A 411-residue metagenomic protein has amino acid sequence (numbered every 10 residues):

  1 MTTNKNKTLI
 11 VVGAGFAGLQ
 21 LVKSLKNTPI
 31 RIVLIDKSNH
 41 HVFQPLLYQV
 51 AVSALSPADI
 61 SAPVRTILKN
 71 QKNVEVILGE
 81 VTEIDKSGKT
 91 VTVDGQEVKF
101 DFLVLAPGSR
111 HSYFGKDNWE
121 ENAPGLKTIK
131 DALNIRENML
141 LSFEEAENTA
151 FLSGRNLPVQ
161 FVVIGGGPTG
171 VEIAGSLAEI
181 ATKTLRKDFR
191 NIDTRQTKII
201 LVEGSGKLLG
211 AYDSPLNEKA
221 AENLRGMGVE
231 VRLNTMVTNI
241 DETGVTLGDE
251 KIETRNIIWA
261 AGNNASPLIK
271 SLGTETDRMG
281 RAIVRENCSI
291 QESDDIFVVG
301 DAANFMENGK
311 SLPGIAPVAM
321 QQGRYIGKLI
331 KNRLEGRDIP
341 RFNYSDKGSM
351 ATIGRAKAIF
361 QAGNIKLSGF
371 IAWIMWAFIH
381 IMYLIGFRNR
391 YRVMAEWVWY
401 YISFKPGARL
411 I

Functional and structural regions predicted by a protein language model:
M1-K7, V74-V162, L247, I258: FAD-binding core/adjacent interface of flavoenzyme oxidoreductases
T2-I77, P168-A211, I258: Beta1-alpha1 glycine-rich phosphate/pyrophosphate-binding loop at the start of Rossmann-like nucleotide-binding domains
N6, G327-I411: C-terminal, flexible cofactor-proximal segment of oxidoreductases
A17, G108-H111, A174, N263-A265: Short glycine-rich anion-binding loops that position phosphate/pyrophosphate groups of nucleotides and phosphorylated
K72-E83, A178-E286, I290-E292: A Rossmann-like FAD-binding core segment of flavoenzymes
E121-L152, T243-T246, K251-Q321, K328: FAD-site-proximal beta/loop scaffold in flavoenzymes
R155-G210, E230, I315-I330, R337-R341 (+1 more regions): Rossmann-like dinucleotide-binding core of oxidoreductases
